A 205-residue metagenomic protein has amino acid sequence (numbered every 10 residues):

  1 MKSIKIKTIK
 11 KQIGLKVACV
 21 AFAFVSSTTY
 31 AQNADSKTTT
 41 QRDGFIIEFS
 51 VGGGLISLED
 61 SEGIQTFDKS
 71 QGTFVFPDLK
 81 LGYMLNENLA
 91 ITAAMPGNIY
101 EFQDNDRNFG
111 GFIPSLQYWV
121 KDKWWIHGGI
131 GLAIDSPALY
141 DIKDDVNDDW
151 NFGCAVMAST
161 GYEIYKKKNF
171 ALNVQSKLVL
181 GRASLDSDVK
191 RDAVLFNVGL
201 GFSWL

Functional and structural regions predicted by a protein language model:
M1-R42, L205: Cleavable N-terminal export/targeting peptides
Y30-Y100, G201-L205: Short glycine/proline- and aromatic-enriched beta-strand/turn motifs that initiate or cap beta-hairpins
D43-F45, Q71-V75, D106-F112, W150-V156 (+1 more regions): Residues that define the transmembrane beta-barrel architecture of outer-membrane proteins
I47-V51, A93, P114-L116, I126-I130 (+3 more regions): Membrane-embedded beta-strand positions of outer-membrane beta-barrel proteins
L58-F67, F102-G110, P137-V146, S184-D192: Outer-membrane beta-barrel translocator domains and adjoining extracellular loop/strand segments of Gram-negative
N88-I91, K123-I126, K166-L172, W204: Repeated loop/turn-to-beta-strand initiation elements of outer-membrane beta-barrel proteins
G129-N151, E163, A171-K177: Outer-membrane beta-barrel translocator/channel fold
I164, R191-L205: Outer-membrane beta-barrel "beta-signal"
